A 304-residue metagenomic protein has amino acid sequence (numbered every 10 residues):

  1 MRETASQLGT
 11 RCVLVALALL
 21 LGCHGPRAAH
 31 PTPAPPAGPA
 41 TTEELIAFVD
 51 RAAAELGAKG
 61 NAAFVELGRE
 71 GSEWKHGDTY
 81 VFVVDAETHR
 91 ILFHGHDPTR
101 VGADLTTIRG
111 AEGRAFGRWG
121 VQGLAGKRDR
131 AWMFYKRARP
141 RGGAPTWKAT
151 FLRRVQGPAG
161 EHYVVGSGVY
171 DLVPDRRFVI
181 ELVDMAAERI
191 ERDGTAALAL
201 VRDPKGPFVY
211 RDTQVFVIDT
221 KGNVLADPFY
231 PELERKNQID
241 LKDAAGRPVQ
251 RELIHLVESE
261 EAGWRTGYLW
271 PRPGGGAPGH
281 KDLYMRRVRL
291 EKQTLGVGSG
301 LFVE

Functional and structural regions predicted by a protein language model:
R2-V13: Bacterial N-terminal signal peptides that target proteins for export
R11-G22: Bacterial N-terminal signal peptides
H24, A29-E304: N-terminal membrane-sensor/transducer module of prokaryotic signaling receptors
